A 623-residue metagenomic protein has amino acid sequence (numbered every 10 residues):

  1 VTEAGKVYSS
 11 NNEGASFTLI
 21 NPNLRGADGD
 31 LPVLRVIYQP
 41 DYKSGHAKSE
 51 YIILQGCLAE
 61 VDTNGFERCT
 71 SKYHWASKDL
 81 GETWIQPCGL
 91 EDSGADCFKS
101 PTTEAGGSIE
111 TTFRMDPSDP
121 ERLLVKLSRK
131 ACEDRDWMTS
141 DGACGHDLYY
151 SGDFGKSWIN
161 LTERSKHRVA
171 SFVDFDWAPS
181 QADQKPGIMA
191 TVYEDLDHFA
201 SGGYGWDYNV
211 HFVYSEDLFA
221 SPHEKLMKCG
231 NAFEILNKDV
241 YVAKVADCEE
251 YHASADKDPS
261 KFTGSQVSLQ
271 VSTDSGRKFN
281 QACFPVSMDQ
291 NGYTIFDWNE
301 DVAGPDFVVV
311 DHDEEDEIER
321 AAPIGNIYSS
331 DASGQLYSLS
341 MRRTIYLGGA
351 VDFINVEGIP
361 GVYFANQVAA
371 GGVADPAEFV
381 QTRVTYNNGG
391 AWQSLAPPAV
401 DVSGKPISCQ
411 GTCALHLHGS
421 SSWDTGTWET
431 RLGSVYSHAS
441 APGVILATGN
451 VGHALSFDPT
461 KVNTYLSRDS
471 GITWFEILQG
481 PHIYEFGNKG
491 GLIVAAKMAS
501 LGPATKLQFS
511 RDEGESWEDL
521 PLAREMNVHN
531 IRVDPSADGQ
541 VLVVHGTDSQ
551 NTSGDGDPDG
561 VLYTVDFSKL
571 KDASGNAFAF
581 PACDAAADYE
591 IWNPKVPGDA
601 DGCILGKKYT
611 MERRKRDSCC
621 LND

Functional and structural regions predicted by a protein language model:
V1-D623: Extracellular glycan-interacting surfaces
